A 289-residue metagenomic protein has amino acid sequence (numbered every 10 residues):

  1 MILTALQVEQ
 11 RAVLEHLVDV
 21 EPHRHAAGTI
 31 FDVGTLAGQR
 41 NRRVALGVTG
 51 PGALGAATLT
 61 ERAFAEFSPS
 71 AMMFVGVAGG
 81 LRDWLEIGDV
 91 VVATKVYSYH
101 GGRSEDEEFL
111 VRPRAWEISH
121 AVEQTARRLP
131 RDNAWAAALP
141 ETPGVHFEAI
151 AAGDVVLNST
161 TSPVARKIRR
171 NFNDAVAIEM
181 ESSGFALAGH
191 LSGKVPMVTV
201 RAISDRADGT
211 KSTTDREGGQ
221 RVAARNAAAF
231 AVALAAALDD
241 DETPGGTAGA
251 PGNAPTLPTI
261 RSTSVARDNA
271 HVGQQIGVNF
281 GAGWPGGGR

Functional and structural regions predicted by a protein language model:
M1-P244: Intrinsic-disorder/coil detector with helix-boundary
G246-R289: Long, low-complexity intrinsically disordered regions enriched in small/polar and proline/glycine residues
